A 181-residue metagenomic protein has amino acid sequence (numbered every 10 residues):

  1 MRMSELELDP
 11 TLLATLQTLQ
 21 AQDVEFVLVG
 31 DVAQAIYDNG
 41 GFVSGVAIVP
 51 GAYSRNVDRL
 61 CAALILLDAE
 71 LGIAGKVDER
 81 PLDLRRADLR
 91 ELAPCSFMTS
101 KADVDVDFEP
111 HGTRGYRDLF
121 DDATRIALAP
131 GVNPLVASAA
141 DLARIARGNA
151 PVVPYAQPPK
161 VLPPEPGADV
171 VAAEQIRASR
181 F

Functional and structural regions predicted by a protein language model:
M1-F181: Compositionally biased terminal segments of proteins
